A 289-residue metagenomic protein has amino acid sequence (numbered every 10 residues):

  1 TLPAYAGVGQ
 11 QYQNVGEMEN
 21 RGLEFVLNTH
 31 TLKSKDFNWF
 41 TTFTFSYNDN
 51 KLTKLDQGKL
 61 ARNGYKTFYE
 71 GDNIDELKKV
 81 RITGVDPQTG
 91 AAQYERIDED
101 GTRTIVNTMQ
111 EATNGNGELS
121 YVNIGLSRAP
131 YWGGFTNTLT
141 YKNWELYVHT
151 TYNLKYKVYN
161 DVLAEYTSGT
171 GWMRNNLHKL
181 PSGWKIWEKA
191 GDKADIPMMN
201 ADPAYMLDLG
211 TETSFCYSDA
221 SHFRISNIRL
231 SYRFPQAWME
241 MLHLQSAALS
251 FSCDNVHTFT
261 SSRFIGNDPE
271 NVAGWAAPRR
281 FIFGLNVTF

Functional and structural regions predicted by a protein language model:
T1, Q13-E19, L23, H30-S127 (+4 more regions): Conserved small-residue
T1-I74, L139-K142, E212-F289: Extracellular/periplasmic, surface-exposed regions of secreted and cell-surface proteins
P3, T31, R128-A129, D195-Y205 (+2 more regions): Proline-rich low-complexity regions
G9, E118-Y121, P130, L209-Y217: Glycine- and acidic
W39, W132, W144, W172 (+3 more regions): A residue-identity detector for tryptophan
G115-N116, L207-L209, F264: Generic signal for short, ordered secondary-structure residues within or immediately flanking folded domains
L126-D161: Glycine-rich, aromatic-lined ligand/substrate-binding cores of catalytic and carbohydrate-binding domains
N153-A248, C253: Extracytoplasmic gating/loop element in the C-terminal half of outer-membrane beta-barrel translocons and assembly
